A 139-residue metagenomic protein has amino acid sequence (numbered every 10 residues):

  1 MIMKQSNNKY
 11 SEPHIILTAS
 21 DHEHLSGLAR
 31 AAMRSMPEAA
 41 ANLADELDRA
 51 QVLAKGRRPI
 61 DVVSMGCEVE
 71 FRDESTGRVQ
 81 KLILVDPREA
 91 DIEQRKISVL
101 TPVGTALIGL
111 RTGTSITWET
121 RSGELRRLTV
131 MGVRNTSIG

Functional and structural regions predicted by a protein language model:
M1-V62: N-terminal intrinsically disordered, low-complexity, charge/repeat-rich segments that act as generic
Q51, D73-S75, R88, R134-S137: A generic structural motif
G66-E70, S75-L128: Non-DNA-binding regulatory cores of transcription-related proteins, predominantly C-terminal effector-binding
V130-G132: Conserved hydrophobic positions within beta-strands
